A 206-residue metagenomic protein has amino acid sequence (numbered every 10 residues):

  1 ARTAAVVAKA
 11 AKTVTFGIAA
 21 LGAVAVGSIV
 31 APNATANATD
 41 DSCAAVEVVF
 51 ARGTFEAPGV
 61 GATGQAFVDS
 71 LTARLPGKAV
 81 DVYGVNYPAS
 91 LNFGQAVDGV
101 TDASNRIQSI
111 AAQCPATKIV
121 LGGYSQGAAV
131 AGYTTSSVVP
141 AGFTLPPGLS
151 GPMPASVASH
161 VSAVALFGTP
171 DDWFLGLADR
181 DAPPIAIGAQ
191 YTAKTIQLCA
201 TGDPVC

Functional and structural regions predicted by a protein language model:
A1-L21: N-terminal export and membrane-targeting signals
A4-A10, A57-G61, Q65, L75 (+1 more regions): Short, structured coil/loop segments at alpha-helix boundaries
V14, A31-T35, A45-E47, S159: Non-catalytic, mobile gating and regulatory segments of ester bond hydrolases
L21-S42, G142-L145: C-terminal region of N-terminal signal peptides and the immediate post-cleavage residues of exported proteins
D40-K118, T195-C206: Active-site catalytic motif of lipid deacylating hydrolases and related acyltransferases
V100-A189: Serine-dependent carboxylesterase/thioesterase catalytic core of lipase-like alpha/beta-hydrolase/SGNH enzymes
D181-D203: Surface-exposed loop and adjacent secondary-structure segments within mature catalytic domains
